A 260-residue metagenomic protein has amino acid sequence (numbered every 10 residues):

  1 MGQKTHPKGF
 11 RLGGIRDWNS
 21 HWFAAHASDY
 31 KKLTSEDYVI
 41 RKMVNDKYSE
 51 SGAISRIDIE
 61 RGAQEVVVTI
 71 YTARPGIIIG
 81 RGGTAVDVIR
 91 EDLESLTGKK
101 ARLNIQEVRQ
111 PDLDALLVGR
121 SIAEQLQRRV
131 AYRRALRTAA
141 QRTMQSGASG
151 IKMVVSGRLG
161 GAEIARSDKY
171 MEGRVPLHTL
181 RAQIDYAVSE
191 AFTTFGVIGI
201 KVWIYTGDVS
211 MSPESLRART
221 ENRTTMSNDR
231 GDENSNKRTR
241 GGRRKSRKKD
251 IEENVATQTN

Functional and structural regions predicted by a protein language model:
M1-N260: RNA-contacting regions in translation and RNA-metabolism proteins, encompassing KH/S1 modules where present
